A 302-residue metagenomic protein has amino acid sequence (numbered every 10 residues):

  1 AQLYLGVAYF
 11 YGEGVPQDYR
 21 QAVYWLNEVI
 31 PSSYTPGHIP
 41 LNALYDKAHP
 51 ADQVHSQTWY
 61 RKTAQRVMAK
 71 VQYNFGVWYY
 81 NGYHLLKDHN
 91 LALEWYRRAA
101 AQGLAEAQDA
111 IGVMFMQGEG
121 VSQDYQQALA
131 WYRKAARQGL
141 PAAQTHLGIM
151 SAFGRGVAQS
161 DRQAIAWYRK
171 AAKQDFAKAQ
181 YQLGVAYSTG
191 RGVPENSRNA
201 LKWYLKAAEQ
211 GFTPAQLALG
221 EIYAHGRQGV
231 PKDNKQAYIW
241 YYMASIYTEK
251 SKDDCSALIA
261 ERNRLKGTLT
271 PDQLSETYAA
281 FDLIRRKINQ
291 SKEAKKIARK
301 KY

Functional and structural regions predicted by a protein language model:
Q2, Y11-E13, D18, S32-Y34 (+17 more regions): Short helix-capping/linker turns of helical repeat alpha-solenoids
Y4-Y11, I39-K47, N74-N81, A110-Q117 (+5 more regions): Hydrophobic face of amphipathic alpha-helices that form TPR/SEL1-like repeat modules and related alpha-solenoid
A22, D52-T63, A237, E276-D282: Alpha-helical repeat scaffolds
V29, K62-T63, R98-A99, K134-A135 (+3 more regions): Canonical positions in the second alpha-helix
K252-Y302: Terminal, low-structured helical/coil segments at or just beyond the last alpha-helical repeat
